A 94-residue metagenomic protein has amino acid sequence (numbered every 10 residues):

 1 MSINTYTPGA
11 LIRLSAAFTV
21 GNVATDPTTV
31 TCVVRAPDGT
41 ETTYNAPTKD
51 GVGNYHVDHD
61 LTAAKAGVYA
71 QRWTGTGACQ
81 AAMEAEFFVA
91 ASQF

Functional and structural regions predicted by a protein language model:
M1-F94: Polar, enzyme-active/binding microenvironments
